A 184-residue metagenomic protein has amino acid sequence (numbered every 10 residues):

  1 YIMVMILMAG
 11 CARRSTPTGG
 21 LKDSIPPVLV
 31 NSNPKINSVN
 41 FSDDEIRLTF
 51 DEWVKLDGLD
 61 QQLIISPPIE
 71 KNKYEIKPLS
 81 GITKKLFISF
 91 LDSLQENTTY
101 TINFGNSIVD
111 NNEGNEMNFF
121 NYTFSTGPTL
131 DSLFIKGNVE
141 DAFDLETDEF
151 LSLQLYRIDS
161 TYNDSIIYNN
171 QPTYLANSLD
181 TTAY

Functional and structural regions predicted by a protein language model:
Y1-C11: Sec-dependent bacterial lipoprotein signal peptides
G10-T181: Acidic, low-complexity Ser/Thr/Gly/Pro-rich repeat segments typical of extracellular/periplasmic and surface-exposed
